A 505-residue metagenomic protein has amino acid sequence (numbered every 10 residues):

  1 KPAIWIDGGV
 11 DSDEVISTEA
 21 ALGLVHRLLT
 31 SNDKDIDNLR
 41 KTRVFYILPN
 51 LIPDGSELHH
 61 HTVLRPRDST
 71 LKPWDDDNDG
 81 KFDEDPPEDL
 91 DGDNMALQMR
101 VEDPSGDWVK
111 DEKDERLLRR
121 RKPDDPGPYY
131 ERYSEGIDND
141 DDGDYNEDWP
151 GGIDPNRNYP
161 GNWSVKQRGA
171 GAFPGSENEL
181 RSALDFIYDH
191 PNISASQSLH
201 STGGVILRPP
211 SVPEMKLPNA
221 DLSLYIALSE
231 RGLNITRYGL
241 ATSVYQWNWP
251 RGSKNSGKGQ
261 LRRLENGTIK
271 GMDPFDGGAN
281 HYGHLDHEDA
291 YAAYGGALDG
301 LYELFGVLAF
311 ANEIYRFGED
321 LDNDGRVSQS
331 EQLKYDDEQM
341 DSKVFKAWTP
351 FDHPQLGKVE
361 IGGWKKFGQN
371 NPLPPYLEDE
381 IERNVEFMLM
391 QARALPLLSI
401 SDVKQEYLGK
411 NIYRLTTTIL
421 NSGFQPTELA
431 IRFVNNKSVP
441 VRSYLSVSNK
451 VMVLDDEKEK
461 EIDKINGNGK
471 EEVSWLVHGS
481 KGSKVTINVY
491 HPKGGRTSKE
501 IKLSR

Functional and structural regions predicted by a protein language model:
S17-H61: Short helix-loop-beta-strand segments that form the rim/entrance of peptidase-like active sites
T42-Q167, M215, Y302, D324 (+1 more regions): Surface-exposed loop and adjacent secondary-structure segments within mature catalytic domains
V44-D54, H60, P66-R67, D148-L408 (+4 more regions): Metallocarboxypeptidase
I419-V434: Short amphipathic, basic-aromatic surface patches that mediate peripheral association with negatively charged
K460-G469: Short proline/glycine- and polar residue-rich coil/turn motifs
V473-K481: Short, hydrophobic beta-strand segments
S483-P492: Short, aromatic- and glycine-rich surface loops/edge beta-strands on solvent-exposed regions
G495-R505: Edge beta-strands of extracellular beta-sandwich domains
